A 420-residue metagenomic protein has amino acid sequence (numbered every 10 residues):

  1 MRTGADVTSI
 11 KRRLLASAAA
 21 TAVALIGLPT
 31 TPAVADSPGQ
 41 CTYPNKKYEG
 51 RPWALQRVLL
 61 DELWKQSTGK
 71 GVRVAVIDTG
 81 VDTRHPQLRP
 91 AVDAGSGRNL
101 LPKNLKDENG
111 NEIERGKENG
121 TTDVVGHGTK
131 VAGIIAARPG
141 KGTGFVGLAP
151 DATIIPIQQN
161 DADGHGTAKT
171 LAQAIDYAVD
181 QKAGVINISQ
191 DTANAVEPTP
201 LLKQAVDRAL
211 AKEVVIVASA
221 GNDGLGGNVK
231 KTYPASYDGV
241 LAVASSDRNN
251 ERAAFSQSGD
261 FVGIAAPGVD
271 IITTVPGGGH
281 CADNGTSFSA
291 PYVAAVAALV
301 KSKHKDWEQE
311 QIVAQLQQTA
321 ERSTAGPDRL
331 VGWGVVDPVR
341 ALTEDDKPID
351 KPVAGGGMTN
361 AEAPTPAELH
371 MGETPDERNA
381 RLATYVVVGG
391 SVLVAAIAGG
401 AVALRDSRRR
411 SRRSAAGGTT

Functional and structural regions predicted by a protein language model:
M1-D36, V386-D406: Secretory targeting and sorting signals
S37-D151, D180: Active-site core segment of subtilase-fold serine proteases
D78, G144-A162, I186, E308-A320: Short helix-loop-beta-strand segments that form the rim/entrance of peptidase-like active sites
K103-I113, S245-S287: Catalytic-core environment of secreted peptidases
A132-I135, G268-V336: Hydrolase catalytic cores
Q159-Y233, G279-N284: Substrate-binding/access-modulating region of protease and related hydrolase catalytic domains
N187, H304-A401, A416-G418: C-terminal subdomain of the subtilisin-like protease fold in secreted/lumenal serine endopeptidases
R409-T420: Cytoplasmic C-terminal tails of single-pass
